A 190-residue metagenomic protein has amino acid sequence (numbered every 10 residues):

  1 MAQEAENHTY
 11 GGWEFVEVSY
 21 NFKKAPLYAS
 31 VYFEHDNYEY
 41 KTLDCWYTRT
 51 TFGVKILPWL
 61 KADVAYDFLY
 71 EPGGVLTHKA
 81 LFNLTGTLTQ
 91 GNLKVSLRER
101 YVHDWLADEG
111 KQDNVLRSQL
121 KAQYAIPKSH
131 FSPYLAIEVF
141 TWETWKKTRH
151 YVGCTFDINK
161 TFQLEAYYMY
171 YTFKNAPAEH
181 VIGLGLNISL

Functional and structural regions predicted by a protein language model:
Q3-D63: Start-of-domain marker
E4-G12, D36-C45, Y70-T77, W105-N114 (+2 more regions): Solvent-exposed loop/turn segments connecting transmembrane beta-strands in outer-membrane beta-barrel proteins
Y20-F22, V54, G86-L88, Y124-I126 (+2 more regions): Residue-level signature of outer-membrane beta-barrel architecture
F22-K24, F33-E39, Y66-P72, L88-Q90 (+4 more regions): Transmembrane beta-strands of outer-membrane beta-barrel pores
K24-S30, P58-V64, G91-V95, K128-P133 (+1 more regions): Repeated loop/turn-to-beta-strand initiation elements of outer-membrane beta-barrel proteins
A25-P26, G86-T87, K94-E138: Detector for outer-membrane/organellar transmembrane beta-barrel domains, recognizing the amphipathic beta-strand
T42-N92: Hydrophobic/aromatic-rich structural module bridging two neighboring secondary-structure elements via a short loop
L84, A178-L190: Outer-membrane beta-barrel "beta-signal"
